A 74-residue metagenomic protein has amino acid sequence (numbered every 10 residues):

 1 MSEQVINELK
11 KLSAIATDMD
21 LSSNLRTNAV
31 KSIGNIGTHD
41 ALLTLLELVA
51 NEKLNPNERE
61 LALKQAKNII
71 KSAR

Functional and structural regions predicted by a protein language model:
M1-V5, N24-T38, P56-S72: Structural detector for internal amphipathic alpha-helices that build alpha-solenoid repeat scaffolds
S2-T17, T38-A50, K71-R74: Amphipathic alpha-helical scaffolding segments comprising HEAT/armadillo-like alpha-solenoid repeats
A16-S23, V49-N57: Short coil turns that connect the paired helices of HEAT/ARM alpha-solenoid repeats
